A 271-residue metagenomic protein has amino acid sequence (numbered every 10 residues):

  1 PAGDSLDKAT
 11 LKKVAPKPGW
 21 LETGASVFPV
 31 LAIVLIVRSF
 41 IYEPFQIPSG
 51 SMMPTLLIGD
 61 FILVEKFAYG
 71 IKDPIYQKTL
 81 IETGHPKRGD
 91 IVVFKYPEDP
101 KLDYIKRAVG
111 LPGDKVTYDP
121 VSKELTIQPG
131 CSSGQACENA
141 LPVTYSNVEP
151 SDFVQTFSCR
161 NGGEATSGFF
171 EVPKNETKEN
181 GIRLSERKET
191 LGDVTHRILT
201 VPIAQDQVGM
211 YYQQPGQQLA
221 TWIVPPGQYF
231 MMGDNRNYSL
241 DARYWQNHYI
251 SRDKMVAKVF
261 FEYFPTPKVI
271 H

Functional and structural regions predicted by a protein language model:
A2-W20, F45-Q46, P54-H271: Soluble "head" domains of membrane/secretory-pathway proteins
E22, S26-F40: Hydrophobic membrane-insertion alpha-helices, especially the h-region of bacterial N-terminal signal peptides
R38-G50: Aromatic-capped interface at the extracytoplasmic side of an N-terminal signal-anchor transmembrane helix
